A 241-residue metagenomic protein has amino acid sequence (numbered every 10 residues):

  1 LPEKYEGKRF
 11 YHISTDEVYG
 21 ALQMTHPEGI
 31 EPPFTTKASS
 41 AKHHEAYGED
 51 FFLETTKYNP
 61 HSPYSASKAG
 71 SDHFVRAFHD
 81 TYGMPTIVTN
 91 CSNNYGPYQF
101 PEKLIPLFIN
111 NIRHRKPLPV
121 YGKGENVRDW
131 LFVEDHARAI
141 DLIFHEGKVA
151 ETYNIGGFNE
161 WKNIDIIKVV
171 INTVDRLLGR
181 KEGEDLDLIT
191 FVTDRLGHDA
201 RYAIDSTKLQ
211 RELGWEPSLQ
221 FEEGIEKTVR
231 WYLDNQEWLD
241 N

Functional and structural regions predicted by a protein language model:
L1-N94, E134, F144, N163 (+3 more regions): N-terminal Rossmann-like NAD(P)+-binding domain of SDR-like oxidoreductases, especially those catalyzing
H26, P101-I109: A glycine/serine/threonine-rich, flexible loop-to-helix segment that serves as the NAD(P) cofactor-binding "lid"
S67, P101, Y202: Short, conserved glycine- and acidic-residue-centered signature motifs in active-site or ligand-binding loops
G96-Y98, D199: A generic structural signal for short coil/turn motifs at secondary-structure boundaries
P106, I112-N241: C-terminal substrate-binding subdomain of Rossmann-fold SDR/epimerase-dehydratase oxidoreductases
